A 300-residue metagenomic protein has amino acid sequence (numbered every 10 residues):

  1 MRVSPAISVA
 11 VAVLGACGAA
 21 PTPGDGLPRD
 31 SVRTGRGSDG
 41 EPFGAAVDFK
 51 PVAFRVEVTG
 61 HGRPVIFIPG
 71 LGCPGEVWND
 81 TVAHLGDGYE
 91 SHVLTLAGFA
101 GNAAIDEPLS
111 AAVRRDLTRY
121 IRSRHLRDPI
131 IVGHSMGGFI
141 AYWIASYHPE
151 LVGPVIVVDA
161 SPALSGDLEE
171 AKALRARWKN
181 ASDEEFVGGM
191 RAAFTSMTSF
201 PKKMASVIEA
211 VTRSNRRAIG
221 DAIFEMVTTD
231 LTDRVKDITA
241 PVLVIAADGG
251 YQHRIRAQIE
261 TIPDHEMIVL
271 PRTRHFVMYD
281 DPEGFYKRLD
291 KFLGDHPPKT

Functional and structural regions predicted by a protein language model:
G18-P21: Bacterial signal peptide processing site
V52, E57-A103: Conserved HGGG/HGGXW glycine-rich cap/lid loop of the alpha/beta-hydrolase fold
A83, P241-Y279: Conserved loop-alpha-helix segment in the C-terminal half of the alpha/beta-hydrolase fold that carries the catalytic
H92-V132: Active-site loop/oxyanion-hole signature of alpha/beta-hydrolase fold enzymes
G133, G137, A141: Gly/Ala-rich beta-loop-alpha elbow adjacent to hydrolase catalytic centers
Y142-Y147, L151-D183: Flexible "cap/lid" loop of the alpha/beta hydrolase fold
S165-E170, A181-D237: Conserved alpha/beta-hydrolase catalytic His-Asp/Glu region
H265-T300: Catalytic active-site module of serine/aspartate enzymes centered on a nucleophile-bearing elbow/loop
